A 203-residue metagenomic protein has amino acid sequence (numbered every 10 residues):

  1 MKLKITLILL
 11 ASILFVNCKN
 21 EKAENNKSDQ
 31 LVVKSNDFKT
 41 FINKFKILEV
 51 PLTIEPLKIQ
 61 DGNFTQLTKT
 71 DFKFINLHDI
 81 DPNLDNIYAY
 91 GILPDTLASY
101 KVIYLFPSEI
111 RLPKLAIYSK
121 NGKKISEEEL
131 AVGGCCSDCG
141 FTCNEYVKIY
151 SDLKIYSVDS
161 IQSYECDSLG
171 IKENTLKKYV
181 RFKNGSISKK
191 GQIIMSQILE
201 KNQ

Functional and structural regions predicted by a protein language model:
M1-I5, K19-N20: Positively charged n-region of N-terminal signal peptides that target proteins for export
L14-N17: C-terminal motif of bacterial Sec signal peptides marking the signal peptidase cleavage site
K22-L93, E200: Terminal domain-start segments
G62-D81, I117-A131, N184-I194: Surface-exposed loop/turn elements that mediate protein-protein interactions on large endomembrane-trafficking
D85-N86, S99-V102, E109-L115, D138-N144 (+1 more regions): Short, surface-exposed coil-to-beta transition loops
Y88-T96, E145-D152: Structural signature of eukaryotic scaffold interfaces centered on beta-propeller domains
L97-P107, L153-S160: Short beta-strand elements that form the blades of beta-propeller/WD-repeat-like and other beta-sheet-rich scaffold
S126-K189, M195: Short aromatic loop motif centered on NTY/YTY
